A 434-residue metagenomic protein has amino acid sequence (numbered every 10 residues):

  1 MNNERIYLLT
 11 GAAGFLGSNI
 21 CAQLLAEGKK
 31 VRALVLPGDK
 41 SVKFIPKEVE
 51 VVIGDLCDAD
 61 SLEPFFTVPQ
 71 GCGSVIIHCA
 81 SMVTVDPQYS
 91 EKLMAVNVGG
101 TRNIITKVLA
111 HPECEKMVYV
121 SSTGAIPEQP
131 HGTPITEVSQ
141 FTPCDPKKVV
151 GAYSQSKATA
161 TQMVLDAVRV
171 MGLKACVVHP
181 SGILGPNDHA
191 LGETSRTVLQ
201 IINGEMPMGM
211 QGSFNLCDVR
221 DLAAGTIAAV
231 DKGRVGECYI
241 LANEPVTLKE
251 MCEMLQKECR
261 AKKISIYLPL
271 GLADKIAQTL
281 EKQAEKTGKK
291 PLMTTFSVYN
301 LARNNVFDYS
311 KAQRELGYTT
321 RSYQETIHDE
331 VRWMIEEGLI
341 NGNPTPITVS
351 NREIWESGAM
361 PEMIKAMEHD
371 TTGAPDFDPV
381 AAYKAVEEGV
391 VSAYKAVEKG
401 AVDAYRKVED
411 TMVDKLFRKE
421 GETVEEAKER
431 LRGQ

Functional and structural regions predicted by a protein language model:
R5-E27: N-terminal Rossmann NAD(P)H-binding glycine-rich loop of SDR-like oxidoreductase domains
D39-K40, I45, V49-G99, N103 (+1 more regions): NAD(P)H-binding glycine-rich loop region in Rossmannoid oxidoreductase-like domains and their noncatalytic homologs
V85, T123-P134, I183-N187, G192: Conserved catalytic-site region of short-chain dehydrogenase/reductase
E91, G99-G151: Conserved Rossmann-fold NAD(P)-dependent oxidoreductase catalytic core, especially the SDR/UDP-sugar
K148-C176: Active-site Tyr-X1-5-Lys
M171-V177, S181-F214: NAD(P)-dependent short-chain dehydrogenase/reductase
E193, M210-V230, E237: Substrate-positioning beta->alpha
G225-M293, Y309, R314, Q324-K365: Mid/C-terminal beta-alpha module of Rossmann-like enzyme folds, strongest in SDR-family dehydrogenases/epimerases
